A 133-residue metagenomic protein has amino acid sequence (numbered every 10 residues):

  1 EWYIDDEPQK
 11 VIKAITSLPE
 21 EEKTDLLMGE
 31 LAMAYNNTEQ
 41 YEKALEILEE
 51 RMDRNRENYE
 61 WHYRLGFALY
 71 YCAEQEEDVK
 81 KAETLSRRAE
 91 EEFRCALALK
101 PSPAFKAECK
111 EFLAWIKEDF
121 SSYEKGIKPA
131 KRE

Functional and structural regions predicted by a protein language model:
S17-E20, E46-D53, E91, C95-A98: Conserved structural position within tetratricopeptide repeats
E22-K23, R56-E57, P101-A104: Short coil turns that delineate tetratricopeptide repeat
L26, E60, F105-E108: Start-of-helix register in tetratricopeptide repeats
E30, R64, C109-F112: Canonical tetratricopeptide repeat
M33, F67, Y71-E74, W115: Residue-level recognition of tetratricopeptide repeat
R87-E90, C95-E133: Terminal, low-structured helical/coil segments at or just beyond the last alpha-helical repeat
